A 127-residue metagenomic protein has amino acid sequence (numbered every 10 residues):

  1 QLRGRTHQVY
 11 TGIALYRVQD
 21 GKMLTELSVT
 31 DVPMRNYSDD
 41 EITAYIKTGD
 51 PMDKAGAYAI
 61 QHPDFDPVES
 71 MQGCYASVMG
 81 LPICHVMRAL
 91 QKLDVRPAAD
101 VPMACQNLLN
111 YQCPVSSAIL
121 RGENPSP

Functional and structural regions predicted by a protein language model:
Q1-P127: Anionic-ligand binding patches
